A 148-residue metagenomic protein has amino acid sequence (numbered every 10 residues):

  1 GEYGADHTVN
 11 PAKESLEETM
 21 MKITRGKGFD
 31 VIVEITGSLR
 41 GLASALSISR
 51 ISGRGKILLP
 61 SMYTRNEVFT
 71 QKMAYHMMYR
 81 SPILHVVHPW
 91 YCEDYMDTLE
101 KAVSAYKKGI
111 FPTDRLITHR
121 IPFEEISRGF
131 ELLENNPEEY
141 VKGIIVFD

Functional and structural regions predicted by a protein language model:
G1-S44: Adenosine-nucleotide cofactor-binding segment
Y3-G4, G53, R80: Short, structured coil segments at secondary-structure junctions
V9, D30-I35, P60-M62, V87 (+1 more regions): Glycine- and other small-residue-rich loops at beta-strand/loop junctions that grip anionic moieties
E14, A43-S47, D97-D148: C-terminal hydrophobic helical "lid"/dimerization subdomain of Rossmann-like NAD(P)H-dependent oxidoreductases
E17-K22, N66-I117, S127-R128: C-terminal substrate-binding/catalytic core of Rossmann-like NAD(P)-dependent dehydrogenases/reductases
T24, T36, I48-G53, P137: A generic alpha-to-beta junction signature in SAM-dependent methyltransferases
G37, Y63-R65, Y91, R120 (+1 more regions): Glycine-rich beta-alpha junction loops
S49-F69, H85: ADP-ribose/adenylate-binding Rossmann-like module
